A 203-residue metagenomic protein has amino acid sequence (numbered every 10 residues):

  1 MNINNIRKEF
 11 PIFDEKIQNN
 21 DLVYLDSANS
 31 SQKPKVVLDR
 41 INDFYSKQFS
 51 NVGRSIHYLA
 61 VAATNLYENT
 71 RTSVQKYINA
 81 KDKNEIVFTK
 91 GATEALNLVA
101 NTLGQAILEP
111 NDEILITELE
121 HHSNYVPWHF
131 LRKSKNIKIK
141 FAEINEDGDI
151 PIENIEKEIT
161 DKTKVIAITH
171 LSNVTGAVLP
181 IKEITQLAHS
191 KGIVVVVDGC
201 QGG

Functional and structural regions predicted by a protein language model:
M1-G203: Pyridoxal 5′-phosphate
